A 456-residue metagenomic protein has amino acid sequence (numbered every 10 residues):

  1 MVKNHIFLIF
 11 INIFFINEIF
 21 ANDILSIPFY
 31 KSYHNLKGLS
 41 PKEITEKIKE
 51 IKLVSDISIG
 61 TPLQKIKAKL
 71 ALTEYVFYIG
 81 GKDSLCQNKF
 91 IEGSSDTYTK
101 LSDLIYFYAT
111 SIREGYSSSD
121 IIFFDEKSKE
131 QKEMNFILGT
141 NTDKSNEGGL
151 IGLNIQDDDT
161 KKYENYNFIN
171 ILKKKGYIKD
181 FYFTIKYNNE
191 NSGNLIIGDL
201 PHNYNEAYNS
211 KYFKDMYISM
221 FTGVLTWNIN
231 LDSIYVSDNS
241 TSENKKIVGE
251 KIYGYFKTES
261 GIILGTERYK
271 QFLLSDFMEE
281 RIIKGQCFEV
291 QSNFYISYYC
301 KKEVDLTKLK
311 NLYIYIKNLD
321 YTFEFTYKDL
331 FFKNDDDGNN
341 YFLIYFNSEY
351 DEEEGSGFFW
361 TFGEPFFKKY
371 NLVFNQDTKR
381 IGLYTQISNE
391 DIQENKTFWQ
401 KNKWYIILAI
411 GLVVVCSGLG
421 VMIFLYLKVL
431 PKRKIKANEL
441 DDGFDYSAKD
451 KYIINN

Functional and structural regions predicted by a protein language model:
N4-A21: Cleavable N-terminal signal peptides of Sec/SRP-targeted secreted and luminal proteins
E18-K67, Y75, S84, F398-W399 (+2 more regions): N-terminal accessory segments
N22-I48, F123-I247, D336-E352: Aspartyl protease catalytic domain
N22-Y33, F136-N141, N189, I247 (+2 more regions): Aspartic protease catalytic domain
S40, K47-N146, I283-I296: Signature of the N-terminal lobe/flap region of pepsin-like aspartyl proteases
I57-I59, I66-A71, F77-I79, L150 (+4 more regions): Short hydrophobic beta-strand that contains or immediately precedes a catalytic carboxylate
T73-Y75, K129, N141-K144, Q156-D158 (+10 more regions): Conserved beta-strand elements of beta-rich interaction domains across eukaryotes, especially beta-propellers
I252-F294: Extracytoplasmic, non-cytosolic globular domains
